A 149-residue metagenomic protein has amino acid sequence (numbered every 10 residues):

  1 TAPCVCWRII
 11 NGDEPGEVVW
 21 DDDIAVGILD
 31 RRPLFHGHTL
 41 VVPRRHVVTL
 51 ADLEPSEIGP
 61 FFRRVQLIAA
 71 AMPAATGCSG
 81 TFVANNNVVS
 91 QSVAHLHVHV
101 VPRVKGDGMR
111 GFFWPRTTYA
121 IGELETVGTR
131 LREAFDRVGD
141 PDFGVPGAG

Functional and structural regions predicted by a protein language model:
T1-G149: HIT superfamily nucleotide-processing domains
